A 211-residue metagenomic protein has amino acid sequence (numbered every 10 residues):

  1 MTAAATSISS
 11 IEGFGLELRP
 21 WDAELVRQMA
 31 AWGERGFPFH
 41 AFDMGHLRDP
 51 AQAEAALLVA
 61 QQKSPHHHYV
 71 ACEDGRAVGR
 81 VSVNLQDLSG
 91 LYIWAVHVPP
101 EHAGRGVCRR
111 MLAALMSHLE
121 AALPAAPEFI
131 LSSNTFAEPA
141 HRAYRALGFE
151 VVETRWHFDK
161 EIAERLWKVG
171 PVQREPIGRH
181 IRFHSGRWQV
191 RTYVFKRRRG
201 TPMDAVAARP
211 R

Functional and structural regions predicted by a protein language model:
M1-G13, K196-P202: Acyl-donor-binding surface of acyltransferase catalytic domains
P20-V26, A30-A95, P99-E101, L112-A113 (+5 more regions): Acetyl-CoA-dependent GNAT
P99-E101, R105, T135-F136: Active-site acidic-Proline motif in GNAT/NAT acetyltransferases
R109: Residues forming the Rossmann-fold NAD(P)(H) cofactor-binding site
F129-H141, H157-E164: Conserved beta-strand-loop-alpha-helix junction that forms the acyl-donor binding cleft
Y144, F149: Conserved active-site tyrosine of GNAT-family acetyltransferases
V151-E153: A secondary-structure capping/hinge motif
A163-V194, D204: A C-terminal cap/extension of S-adenosyl-L-methionine-dependent methyltransferases that defines the acceptor-substrate
